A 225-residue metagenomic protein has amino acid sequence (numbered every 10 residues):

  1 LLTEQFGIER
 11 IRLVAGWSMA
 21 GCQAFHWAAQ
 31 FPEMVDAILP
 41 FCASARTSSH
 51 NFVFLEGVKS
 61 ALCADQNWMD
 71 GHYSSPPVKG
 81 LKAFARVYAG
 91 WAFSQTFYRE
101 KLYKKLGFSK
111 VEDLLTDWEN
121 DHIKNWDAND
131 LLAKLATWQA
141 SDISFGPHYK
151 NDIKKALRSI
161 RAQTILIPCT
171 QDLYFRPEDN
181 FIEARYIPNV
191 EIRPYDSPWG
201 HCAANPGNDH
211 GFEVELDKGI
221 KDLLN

Functional and structural regions predicted by a protein language model:
L1-L13, C22, H26, Q30-P32: Conserved acidic catalytic loop of the alpha/beta-hydrolase fold
G16-S18, C169: Conserved alpha/beta-hydrolase "nucleophile elbow" surrounding the catalytic nucleophile
M34-D121: Alpha/beta-hydrolase-fold enzymes
D117, A133-A156: Active-site nucleophile elbow and catalytic-triad environment of alpha/beta-hydrolase enzymes
Y149, L173-D179: Conserved alpha/beta-hydrolase "acid-adjacent" motif
I160, L166-P168: Short beta-strand/loop motif that positions the catalytic acidic residue of the alpha/beta-hydrolase fold
F181-N225: Catalytic active-site module of serine/aspartate enzymes centered on a nucleophile-bearing elbow/loop
